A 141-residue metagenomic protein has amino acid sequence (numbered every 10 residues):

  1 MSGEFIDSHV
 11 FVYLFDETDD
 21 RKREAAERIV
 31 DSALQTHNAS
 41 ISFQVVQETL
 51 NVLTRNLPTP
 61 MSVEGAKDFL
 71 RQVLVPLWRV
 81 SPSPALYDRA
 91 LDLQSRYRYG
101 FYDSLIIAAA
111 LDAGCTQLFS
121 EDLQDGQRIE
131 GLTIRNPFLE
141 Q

Functional and structural regions predicted by a protein language model:
M1-I41, N56-E64, R71, Q141: Short, well-structured N-terminal submotif of metal-dependent ribonuclease cores
G3, I107-Q141: Acidic, PIN/NYN-like endoribonuclease modules and their adjacent C-terminal/linker elements
N38, T54, P58, W78-R79 (+1 more regions): Amphipathic alpha-helical interaction elements
S40, V80, R135: General small-molecule cofactor/ligand-binding pocket signal
S40-F43, F119: Short beta-strand segments at enzyme active-site cores
S42-V46, A66, L86, I106: Short, conserved alpha-helical segments within structured domains
L77-L118: Active-site neighborhoods of divalent-metal-dependent phosphate/nucleic-acid chemistry enzymes
